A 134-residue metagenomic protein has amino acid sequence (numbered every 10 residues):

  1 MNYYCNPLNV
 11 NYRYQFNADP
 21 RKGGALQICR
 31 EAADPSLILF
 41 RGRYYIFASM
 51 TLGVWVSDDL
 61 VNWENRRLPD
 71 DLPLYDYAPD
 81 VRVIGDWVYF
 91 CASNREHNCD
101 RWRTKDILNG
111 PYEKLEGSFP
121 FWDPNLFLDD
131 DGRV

Functional and structural regions predicted by a protein language model:
M1-V134: Carbohydrate-active catalytic/glycan-binding domains of CAZyme proteins, especially the secreted or lumenal ectodomains
